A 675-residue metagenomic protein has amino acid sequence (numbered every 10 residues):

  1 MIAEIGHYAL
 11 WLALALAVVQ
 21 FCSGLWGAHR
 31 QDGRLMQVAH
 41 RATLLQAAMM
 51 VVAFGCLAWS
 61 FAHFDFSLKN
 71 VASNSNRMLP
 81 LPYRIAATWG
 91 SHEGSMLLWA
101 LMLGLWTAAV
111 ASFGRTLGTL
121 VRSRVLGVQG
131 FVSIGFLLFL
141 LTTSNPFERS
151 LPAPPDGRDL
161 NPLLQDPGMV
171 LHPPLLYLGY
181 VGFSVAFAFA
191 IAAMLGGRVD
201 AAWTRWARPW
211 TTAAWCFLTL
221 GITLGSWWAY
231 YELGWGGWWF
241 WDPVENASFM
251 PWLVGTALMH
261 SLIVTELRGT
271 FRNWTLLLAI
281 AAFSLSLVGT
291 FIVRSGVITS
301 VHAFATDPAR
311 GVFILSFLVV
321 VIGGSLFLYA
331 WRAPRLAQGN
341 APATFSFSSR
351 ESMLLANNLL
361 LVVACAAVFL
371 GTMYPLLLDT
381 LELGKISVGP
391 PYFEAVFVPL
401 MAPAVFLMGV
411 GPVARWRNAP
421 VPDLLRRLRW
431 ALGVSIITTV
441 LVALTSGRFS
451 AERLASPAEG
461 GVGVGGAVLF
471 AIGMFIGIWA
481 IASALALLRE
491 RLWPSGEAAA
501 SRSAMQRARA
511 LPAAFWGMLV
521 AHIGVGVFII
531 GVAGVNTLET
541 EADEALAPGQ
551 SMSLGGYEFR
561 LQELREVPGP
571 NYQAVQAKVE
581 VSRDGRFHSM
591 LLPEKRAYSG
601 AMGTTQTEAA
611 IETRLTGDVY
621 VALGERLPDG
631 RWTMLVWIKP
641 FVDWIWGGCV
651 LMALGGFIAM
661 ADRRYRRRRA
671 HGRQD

Functional and structural regions predicted by a protein language model:
M1, A86-A87, N161-D166, T616-G648: Short, aromatic-rich amphipathic segments at membrane interfaces that lie adjacent to a transmembrane helix or signal
M1-R34, V52, F66, P243-P251 (+3 more regions): Contiguous transmembrane helix-bundle modules in multi-pass membrane proteins
W11-L25, H29-D32, S95-S226, G234: A conserved hydrophobic secondary-structure block that centers on an alpha-helix together with its immediately flanking
H29-V51, S112-S133, L195-C216, W241 (+6 more regions): Membrane-interfacial loop-to-helix junctions in multi-pass inner-membrane proteins
L45-F61, Q129-T142, L278-S286, N357-F369 (+2 more regions): Hydrophobic alpha-helical membrane-insertion segments
V51-L126, L141-N161, I222-E266, G289-V312 (+1 more regions): Membrane-interface helix-loop-helix modules in multi-pass inner-membrane proteins
A542-L635: Soluble non-transmembrane domains of integral membrane proteins
